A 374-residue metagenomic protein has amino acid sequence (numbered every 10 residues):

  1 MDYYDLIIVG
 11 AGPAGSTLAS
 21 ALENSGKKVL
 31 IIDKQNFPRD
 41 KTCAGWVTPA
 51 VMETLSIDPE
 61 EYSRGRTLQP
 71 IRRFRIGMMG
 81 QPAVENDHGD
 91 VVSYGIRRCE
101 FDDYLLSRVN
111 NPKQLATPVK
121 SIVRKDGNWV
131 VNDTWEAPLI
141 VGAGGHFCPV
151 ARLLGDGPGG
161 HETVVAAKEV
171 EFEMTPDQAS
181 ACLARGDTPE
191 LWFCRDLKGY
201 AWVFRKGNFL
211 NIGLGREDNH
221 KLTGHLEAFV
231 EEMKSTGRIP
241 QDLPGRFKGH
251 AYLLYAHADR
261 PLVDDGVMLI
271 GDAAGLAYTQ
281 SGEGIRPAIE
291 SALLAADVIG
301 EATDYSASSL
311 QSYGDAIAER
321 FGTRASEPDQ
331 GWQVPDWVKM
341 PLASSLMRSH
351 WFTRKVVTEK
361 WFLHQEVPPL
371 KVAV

Functional and structural regions predicted by a protein language model:
M1-G12: Beta1/beta-strand and adjacent pyrophosphate-binding region of the FAD-binding site in flavoprotein oxidoreductases
I7, S20-C43: Glycine-rich FAD pyrophosphate-binding loop
A11, A21, S107-I239, G275: Predominantly flavin-linked oxidoreductase catalytic cores and closely associated redox partners
G15-S16: N-terminal Rossmann-fold NAD(P) dinucleotide-binding loop
N36-R75: N-terminal FAD cofactor-binding segment of flavoenzymes
V47, E53, M79-F101: Dinucleotide-binding Rossmann-like beta1-alpha1 core, especially the glycine-rich loop that anchors the ADP
P118-S121, D218-A295: FAD/FMN-dependent oxidoreductases across multiple families
D297-V374: C-terminal helical "tail/cap" subdomain of flavin- and related membrane-associated enzymes
